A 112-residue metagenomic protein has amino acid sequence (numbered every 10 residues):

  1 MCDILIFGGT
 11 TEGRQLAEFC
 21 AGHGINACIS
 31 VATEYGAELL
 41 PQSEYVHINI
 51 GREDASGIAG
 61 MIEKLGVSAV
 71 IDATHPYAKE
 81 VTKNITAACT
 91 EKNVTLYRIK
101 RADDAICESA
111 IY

Functional and structural regions predicted by a protein language model:
M1-I4: Extreme N-terminal starter segment of soluble prokaryotic enzymes
G9: Glycine-rich Rossmann-fold phosphate-binding loop(s) that bind the pyrophosphate of adenine dinucleotide cofactors
E12: Hydrophobic/small residue at the entry helix of a nucleotide-binding pocket
L16-A27: A short, Lys/Arg-enriched amphipathic alpha-helix followed by its capping loop at the start of a domain
V31-A37, I99-D104: Short, polar loop motifs at secondary-structure junctions
A32-G36, P41, V46-N49, V67 (+3 more regions): N-terminal positively charged helical leader segments and presequences
E44-I62: Glycine-rich, highly charged phosphate/nucleotide-binding loops
A59-Y112: Glycine/small-residue-rich loop that forms an oxyanion/phosphate-binding "nest" at active or ligand-binding sites
